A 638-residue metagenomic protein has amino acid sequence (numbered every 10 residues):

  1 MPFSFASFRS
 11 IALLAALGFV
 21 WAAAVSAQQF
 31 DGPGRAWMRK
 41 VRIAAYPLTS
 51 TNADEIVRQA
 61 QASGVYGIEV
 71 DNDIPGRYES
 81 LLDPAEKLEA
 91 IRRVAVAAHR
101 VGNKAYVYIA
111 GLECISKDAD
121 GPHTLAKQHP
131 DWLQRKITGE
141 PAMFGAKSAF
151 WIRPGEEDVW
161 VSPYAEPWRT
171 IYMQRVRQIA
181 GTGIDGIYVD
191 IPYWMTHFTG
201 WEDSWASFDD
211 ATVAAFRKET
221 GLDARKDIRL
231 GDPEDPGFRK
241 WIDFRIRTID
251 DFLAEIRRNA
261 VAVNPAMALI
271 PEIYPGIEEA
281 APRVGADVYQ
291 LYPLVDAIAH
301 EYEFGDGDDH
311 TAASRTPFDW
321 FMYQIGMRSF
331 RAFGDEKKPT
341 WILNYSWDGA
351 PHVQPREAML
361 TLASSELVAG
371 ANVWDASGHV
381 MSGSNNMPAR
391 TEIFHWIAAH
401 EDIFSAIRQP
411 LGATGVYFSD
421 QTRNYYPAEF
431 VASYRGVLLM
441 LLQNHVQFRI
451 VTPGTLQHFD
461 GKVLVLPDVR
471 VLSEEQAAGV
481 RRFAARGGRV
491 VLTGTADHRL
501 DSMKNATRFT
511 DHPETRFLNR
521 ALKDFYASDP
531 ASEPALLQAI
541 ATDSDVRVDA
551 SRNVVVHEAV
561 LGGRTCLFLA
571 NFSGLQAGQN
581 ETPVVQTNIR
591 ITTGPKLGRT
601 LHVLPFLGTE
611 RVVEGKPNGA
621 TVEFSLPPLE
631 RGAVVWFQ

Functional and structural regions predicted by a protein language model:
M1-L13: Bacterial N-terminal signal peptides that target proteins for export
L14-S116, D120-A126, E140-M143, T170 (+7 more regions): Mature N-terminal, pre-catalytic/accessory segment of carbohydrate-active enzymes
V41-A45, I68-V70, A105-Y108, I187-V189 (+4 more regions): Hydrophobic faces of well-ordered beta-strands that scaffold small-molecule active sites in alpha/beta enzyme cores
A45-A62, E166-I179, A280-Q290, P355-A363: Short, acidic/polar
T51-G76, G181-G186, A297-I298, L362-V373 (+1 more regions): Catalytic domains of carbohydrate-active enzymes, especially glycoside hydrolases
G111-T182, G221-D243, L253-A254: Active-site-adjacent "subsite" loops/lids of carbohydrate-active enzymes
P167-L294: Active-site neighborhood of glycoside hydrolase catalytic domains
D250-A268, Y274-P275, Y292-Q638: Carbohydrate-binding surfaces of carbohydrate-active enzymes
